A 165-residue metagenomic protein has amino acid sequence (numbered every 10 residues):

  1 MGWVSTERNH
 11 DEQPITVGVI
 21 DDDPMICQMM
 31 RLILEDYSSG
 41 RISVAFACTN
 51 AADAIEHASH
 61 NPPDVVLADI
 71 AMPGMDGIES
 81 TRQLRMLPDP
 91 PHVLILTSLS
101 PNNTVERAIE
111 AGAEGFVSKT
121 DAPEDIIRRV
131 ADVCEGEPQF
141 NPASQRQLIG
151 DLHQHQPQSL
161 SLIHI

Functional and structural regions predicted by a protein language model:
D21, D69, P73, T97: Active-site residues of response regulator receiver
I26-C27, P73: The feature encodes the CheY-like receiver
S39-T49, H57: Short hydrophobic/Thr-rich beta-strand motif most characteristic of the beta2 strand and flanking loop of CheY-like
N50-D53, D76-E79: Acidic catalytic/metal-coordinating carboxylates
N61-L67: Active-site beta3 strand of CheY-like receiver
V105-I109, T120-L160: Short, flexible helix-to-coil linker/hinge segments that flank and couple to helix-turn-helix
I163-I165: Conserved small/polar residues in nucleotide/adenosyl-binding loops
